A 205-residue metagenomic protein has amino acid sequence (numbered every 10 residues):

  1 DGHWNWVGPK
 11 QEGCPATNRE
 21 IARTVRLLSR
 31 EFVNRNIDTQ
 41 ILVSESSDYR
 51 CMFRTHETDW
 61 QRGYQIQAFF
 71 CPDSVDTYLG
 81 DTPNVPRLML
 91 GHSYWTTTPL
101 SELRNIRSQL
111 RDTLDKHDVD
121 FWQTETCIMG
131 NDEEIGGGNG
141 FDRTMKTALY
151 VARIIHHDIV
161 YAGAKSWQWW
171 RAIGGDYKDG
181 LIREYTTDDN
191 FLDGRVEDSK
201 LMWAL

Functional and structural regions predicted by a protein language model:
D1, H92, W170: Conserved residues at the C-terminal ends of beta-strands
D1-N5, L201: Short intrinsically disordered, low-complexity coil segments enriched in acidic
W4-I154, Y161: Noncatalytic carbohydrate-binding groove/subsite architecture in carbohydrate-active enzymes
D120-L205: Aromatic/acidic polysaccharide-binding cleft in carbohydrate-active enzymes
